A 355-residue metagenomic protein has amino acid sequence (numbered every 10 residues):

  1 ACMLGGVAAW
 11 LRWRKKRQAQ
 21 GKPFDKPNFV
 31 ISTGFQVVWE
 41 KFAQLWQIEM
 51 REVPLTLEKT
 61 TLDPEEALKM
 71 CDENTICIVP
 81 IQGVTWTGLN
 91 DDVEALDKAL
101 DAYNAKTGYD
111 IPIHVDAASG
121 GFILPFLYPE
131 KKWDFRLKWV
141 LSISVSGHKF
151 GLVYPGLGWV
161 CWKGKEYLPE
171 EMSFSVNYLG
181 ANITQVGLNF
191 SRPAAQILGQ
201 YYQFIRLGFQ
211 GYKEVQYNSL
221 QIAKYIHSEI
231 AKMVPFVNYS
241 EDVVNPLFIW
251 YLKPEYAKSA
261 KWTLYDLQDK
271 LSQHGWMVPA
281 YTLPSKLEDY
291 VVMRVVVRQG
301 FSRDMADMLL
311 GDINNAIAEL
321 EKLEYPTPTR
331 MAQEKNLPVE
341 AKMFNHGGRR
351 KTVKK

Functional and structural regions predicted by a protein language model:
A1, I31, F35, L188-R192 (+3 more regions): Secondary-structure capping and boundary motifs in well-ordered enzyme cores
A1-F174, L179-N182, A195: Conserved PLP-enzyme active-site core in the AAT-like
M3-W10, E40, E94-D97, I197-F204 (+4 more regions): Predominant activation on well-ordered alpha-helical scaffold segments within soluble catalytic domains
V7, F209-K355: Non-catalytic terminal extensions of PLP-dependent enzymes
W13, R17, M50, L100 (+10 more regions): Structural signal for hydrophobic packing residues in well-ordered secondary-structure cores of soluble enzyme domains
E52-E58, K106-A117, S175-V176, G187 (+2 more regions): A generic structural motif
F126-P246, W250-Y256: Active-site C-terminal subdomain of aminotransferase-like
